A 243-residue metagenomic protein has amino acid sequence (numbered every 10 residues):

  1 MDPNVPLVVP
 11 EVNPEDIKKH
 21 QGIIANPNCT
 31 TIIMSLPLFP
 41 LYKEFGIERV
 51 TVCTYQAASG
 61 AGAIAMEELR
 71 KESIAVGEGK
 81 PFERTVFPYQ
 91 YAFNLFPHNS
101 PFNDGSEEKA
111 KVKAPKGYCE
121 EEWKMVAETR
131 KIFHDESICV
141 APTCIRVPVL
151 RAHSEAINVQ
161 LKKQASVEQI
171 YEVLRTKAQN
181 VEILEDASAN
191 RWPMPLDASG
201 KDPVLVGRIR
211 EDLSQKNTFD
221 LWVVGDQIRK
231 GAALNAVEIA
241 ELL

Functional and structural regions predicted by a protein language model:
M1-Y91, S106-E108, I138-C139, K163 (+6 more regions): N-terminal Rossmann-like NAD(P) cofactor-binding subdomain of oxidoreductases, focused on the glycine-rich
I24-I33, G117-V126, K230-N235: A glycine-rich, Thr/Ser-enriched phosphate-binding loop motif common to dinucleotide/cofactor-binding enzymes
S35-Y42, F93-F96, W123-R130, E168-Y171 (+2 more regions): Predominant activation on well-ordered alpha-helical scaffold segments within soluble catalytic domains
G60-A63, N103-S106, V149-H153, V167-E168: Short acidic/glycine-rich loop or secondary-structure boundary segments that cap or lie
E78-F82, N103-E120, T176-N180, S188: Intrinsically disordered, low-complexity coil segments
P88, A92-L150: Oxyanion-binding "anion nests"
S137-L243: C-terminal active-site/capping subdomain that shapes the small-molecule cofactor and substrate pocket of enzyme
